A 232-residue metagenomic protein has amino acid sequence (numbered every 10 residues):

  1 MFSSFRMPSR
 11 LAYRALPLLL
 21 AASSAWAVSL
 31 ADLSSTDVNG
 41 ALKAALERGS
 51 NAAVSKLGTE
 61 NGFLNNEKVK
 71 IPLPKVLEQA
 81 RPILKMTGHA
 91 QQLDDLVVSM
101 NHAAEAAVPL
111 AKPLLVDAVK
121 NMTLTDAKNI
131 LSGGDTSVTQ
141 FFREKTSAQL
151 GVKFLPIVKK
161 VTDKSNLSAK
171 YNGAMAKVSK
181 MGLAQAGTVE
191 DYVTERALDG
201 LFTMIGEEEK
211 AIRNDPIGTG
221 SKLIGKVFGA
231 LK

Functional and structural regions predicted by a protein language model:
F2-L16: Bacterial N-terminal signal peptides that target proteins for export
S23-A27: Sec/Tat signal peptide C-region and signal peptidase I cleavage site
V28-S99: N-terminal Sec/ER secretory leader and immediately downstream segment of secreted/extracellular precursors
G40, A44-S55, D94, A106-P109 (+6 more regions): Hydrophobic alpha-helical segments involved in membrane association or supramolecular assembly
A53, T123, P216: Residue-level signature of catalytic and energy-coupling elements of molecular machines, predominantly ATP/GTP-dependent
A90-V161: Mid-length scaffold segments of soluble, non-membrane domains
K153, I157-L201: An amphipathic alpha-helical core segment
G200-K232: A cross-kingdom marker for long, charged
